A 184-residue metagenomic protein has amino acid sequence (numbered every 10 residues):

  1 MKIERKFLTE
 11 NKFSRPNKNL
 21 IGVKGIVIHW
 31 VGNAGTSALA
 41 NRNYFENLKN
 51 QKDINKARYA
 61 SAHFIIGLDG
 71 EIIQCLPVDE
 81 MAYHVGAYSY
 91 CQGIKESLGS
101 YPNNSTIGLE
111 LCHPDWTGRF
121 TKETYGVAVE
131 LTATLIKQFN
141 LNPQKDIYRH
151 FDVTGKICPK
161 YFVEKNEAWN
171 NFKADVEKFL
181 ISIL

Functional and structural regions predicted by a protein language model:
M1-K6, L20, N104-I107, C112-L184: Basic/polar, cationic surfaces and motifs that engage anionic cell-wall and phosphate/carboxylate ligands
M1-S100: N-terminal catalytic cores of peptidoglycan-degrading enzymes
